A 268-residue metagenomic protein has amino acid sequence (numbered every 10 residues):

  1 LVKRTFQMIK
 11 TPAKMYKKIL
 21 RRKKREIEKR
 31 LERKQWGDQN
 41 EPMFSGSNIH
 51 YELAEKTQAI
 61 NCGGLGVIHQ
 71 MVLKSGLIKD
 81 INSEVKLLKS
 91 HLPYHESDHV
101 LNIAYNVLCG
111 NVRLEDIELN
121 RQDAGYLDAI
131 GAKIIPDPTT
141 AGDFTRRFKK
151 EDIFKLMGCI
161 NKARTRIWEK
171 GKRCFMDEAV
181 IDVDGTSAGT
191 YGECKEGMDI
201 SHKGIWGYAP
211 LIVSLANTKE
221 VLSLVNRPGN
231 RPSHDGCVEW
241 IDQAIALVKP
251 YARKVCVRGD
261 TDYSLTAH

Functional and structural regions predicted by a protein language model:
V2-W206, I212-R231, C237-P250: Dynamic "connector" segments at or just before major functional cores
D184, K254-Y263: Acidic/histidine-rich, metal-coordinating catalytic segments
G192, L265-H268: A short acidic (Asp/Glu
